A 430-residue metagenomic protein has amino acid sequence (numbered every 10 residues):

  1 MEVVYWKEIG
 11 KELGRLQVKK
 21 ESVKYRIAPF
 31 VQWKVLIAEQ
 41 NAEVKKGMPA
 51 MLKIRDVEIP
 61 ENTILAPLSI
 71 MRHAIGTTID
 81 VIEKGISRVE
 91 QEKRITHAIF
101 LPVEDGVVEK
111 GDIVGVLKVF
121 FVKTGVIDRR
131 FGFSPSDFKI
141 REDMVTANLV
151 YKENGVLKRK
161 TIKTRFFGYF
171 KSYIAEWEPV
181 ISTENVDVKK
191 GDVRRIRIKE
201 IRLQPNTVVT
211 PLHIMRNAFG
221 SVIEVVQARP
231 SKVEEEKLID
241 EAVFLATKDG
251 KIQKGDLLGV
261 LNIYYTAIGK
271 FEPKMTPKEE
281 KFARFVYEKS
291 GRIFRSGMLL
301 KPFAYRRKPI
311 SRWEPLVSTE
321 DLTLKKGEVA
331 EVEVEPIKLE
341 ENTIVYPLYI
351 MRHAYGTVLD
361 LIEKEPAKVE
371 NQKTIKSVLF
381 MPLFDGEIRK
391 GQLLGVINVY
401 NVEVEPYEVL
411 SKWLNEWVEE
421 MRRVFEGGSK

Functional and structural regions predicted by a protein language model:
M1-K430: DUTPase catalytic domain/fold
